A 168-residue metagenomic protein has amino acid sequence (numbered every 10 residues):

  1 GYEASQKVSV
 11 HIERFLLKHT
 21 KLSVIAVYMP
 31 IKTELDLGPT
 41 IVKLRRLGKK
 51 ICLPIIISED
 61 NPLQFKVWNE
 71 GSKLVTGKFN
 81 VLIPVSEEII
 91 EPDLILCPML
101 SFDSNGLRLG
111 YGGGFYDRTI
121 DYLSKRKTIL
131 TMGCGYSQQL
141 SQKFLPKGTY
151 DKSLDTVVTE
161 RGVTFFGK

Functional and structural regions predicted by a protein language model:
G1-I90: N-terminal active-site beta-alpha-beta segment that forms phosphate/nucleotide-binding and substrate-recognition loops
L22, E59, C97, G135-Y136: A generic structural signal for ordered alpha-helices
I31-T33, L100-S104: Short glycine-rich anion-binding loops that position phosphate/pyrophosphate groups of nucleotides and phosphorylated
L82-P84, P98-S101: A structured binding-face within diverse protein domains that lines the active/interaction site
I90-I95, S104-L107, R118-K168: Surface-exposed, charge/polar-rich loops and edge strands
